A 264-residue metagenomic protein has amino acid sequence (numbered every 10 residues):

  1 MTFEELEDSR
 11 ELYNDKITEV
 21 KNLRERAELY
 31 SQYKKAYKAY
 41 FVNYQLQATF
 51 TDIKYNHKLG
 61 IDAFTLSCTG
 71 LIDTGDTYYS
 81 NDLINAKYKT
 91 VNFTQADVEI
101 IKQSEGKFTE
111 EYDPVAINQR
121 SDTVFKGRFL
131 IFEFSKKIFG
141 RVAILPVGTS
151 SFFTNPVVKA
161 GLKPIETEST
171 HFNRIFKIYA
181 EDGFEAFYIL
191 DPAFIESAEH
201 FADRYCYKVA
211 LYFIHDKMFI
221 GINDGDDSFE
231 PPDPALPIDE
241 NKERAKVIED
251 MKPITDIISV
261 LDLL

Functional and structural regions predicted by a protein language model:
M1-Y44, A48-T49: Long, contiguous non-domain N-terminal segments
Y40-L264: Charged, low-complexity intrinsically disordered regions
